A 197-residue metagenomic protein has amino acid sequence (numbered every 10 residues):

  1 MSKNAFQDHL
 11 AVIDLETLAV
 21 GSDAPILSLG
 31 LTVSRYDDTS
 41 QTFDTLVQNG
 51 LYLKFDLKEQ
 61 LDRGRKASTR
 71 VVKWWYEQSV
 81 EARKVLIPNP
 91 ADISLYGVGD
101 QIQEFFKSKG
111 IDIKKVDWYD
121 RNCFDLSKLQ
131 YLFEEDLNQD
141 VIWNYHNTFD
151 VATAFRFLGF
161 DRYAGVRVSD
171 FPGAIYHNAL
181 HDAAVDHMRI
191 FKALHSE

Functional and structural regions predicted by a protein language model:
M1-A5, G110: A short acidic-Thr-Gly-centered motif at the start of a beta-strand
H9, E16-Y119: Conserved non-catalytic scaffold segment of RNase H-like nuclease domains
D14-E16, D125, D150, D182: Acidic active-site catalytic centers that drive phospho-/nucleotidyl reactions and related ester hydrolyses
L51-F55, I142-F155: A short, structured active-site edge motif that brings together acidic residues
Q60-R63, A67-Y76, T148-V185: Active-site-proximal helix-loop-helix substrate-binding element of RNase H-like nuclease domains
S94, V98-I102, D125-L129, N147-D150: Amphipathic alpha-helical interface surfaces
F106, G110, C123-H146: Substrate-recognition/cap helix-loop segment adjacent to the acidic, metal-dependent catalytic center of Asp-based
K114-C123, S127-K128, A164-E197: Acidic, Mg2+-coordinating catalytic module of metal-dependent nucleases/exonucleases that use a two-metal-ion mechanism
